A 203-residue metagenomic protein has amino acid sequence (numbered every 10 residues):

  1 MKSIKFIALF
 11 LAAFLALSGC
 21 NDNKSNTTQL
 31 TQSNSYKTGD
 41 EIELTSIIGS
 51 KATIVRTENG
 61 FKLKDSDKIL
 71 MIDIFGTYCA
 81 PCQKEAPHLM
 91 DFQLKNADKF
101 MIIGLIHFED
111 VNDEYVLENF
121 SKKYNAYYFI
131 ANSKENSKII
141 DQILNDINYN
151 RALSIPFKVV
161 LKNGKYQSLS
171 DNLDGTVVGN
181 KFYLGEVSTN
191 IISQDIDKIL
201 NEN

Functional and structural regions predicted by a protein language model:
M1-I7: Bacterial N-terminal signal peptides that target proteins for export
A16-G19: C-terminal motif of bacterial Sec signal peptides marking the signal peptidase cleavage site
N21-N23: Bacterial signal peptide processing site
E43-L70, L94: A short beta-strand-turn-helix
I72-C79, H107: Aromatic-flanked redox-active Cys/Sec active sites in thiol-based oxidoreductases, especially the WC-centered
K84-N125, S137-I143: Structural microenvironment flanking redox-active thiols in thiol-disulfide oxidoreductases
F120-N163: Short, internal strand/loop/helix patches that form the active-site neighborhood or redox-interaction surface
L153-N203: Thiol-/selenol-based redox modules, centered on thioredoxin-like and closely related oxidoreductase domains
